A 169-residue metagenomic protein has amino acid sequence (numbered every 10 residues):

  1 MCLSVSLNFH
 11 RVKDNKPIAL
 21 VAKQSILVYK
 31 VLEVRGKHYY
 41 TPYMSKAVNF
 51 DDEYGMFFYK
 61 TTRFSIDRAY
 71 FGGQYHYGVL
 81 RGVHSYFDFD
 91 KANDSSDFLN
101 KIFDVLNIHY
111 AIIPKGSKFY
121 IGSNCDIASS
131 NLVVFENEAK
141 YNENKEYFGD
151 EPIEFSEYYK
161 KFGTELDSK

Functional and structural regions predicted by a protein language model:
M1-V83, F89-K169: Conserved NAD+-utilizing ADP-ribose enzyme module
